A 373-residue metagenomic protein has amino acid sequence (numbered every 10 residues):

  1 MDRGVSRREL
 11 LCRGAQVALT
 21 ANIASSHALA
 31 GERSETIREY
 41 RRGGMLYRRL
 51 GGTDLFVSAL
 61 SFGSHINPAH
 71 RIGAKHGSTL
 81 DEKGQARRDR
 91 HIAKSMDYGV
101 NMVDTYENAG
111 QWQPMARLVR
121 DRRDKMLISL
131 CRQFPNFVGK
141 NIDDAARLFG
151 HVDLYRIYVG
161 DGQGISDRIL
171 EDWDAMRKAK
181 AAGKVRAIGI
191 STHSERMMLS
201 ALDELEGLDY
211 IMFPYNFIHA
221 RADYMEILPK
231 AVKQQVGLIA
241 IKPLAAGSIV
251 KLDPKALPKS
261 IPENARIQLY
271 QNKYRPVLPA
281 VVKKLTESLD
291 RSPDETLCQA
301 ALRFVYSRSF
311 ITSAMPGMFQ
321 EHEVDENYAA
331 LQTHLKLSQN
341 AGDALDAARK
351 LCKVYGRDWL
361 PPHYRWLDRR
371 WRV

Functional and structural regions predicted by a protein language model:
D2-M126: N-terminal binding-site loop/beta-alpha segment at the start of enzyme catalytic domains that lines or forms
L11, V17-A18, G31-E32, R38-Y40 (+3 more regions): Structured C-terminal cap/extension of enzyme domains
Y47, I92, W112-A116, V138-D143 (+5 more regions): Generic structural signal for well-ordered alpha-helices, preferentially at hydrophobic/aromatic core positions
S58-F62, V103, I128-L130, Y155-I157 (+4 more regions): Hydrophobic faces of well-ordered beta-strands that scaffold small-molecule active sites in alpha/beta enzyme cores
S78-L80, N136-A222, E226, V232-I239 (+1 more regions): Glycine/proline-rich, positively charged, aromatic-decorated active-site loop/lid region on the catalytic face
S95-G99, A179-K184, V305-T312: A structural motif corresponding to the C-terminal end of an alpha-helix and its immediate exit/capping segment
N108-A109, F134, H193-R196, L244-A245: Short glycine-enriched loops at secondary-structure junctions
K125-L130, G207-Y215, L335-A341: Short hydrophobic/aromatic-enriched beta-strand-loop microsegments
